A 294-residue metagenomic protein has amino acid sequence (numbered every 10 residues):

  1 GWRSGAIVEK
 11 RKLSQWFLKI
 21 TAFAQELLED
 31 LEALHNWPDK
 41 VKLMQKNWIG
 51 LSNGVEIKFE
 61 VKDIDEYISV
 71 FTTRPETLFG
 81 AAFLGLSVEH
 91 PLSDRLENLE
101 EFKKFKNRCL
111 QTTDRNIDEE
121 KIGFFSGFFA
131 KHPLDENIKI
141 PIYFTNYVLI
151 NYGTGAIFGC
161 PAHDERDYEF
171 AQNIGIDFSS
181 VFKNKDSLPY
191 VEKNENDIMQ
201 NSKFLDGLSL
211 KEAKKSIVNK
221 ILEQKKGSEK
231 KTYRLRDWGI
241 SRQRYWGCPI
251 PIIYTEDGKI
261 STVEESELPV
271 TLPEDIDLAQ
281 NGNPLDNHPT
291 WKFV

Functional and structural regions predicted by a protein language model:
G1-I68, A156-T290: Residue patterns forming the tRNA-binding/recognition surfaces of aminoacyl-tRNA synthetases and related DALR
S52-E56, A82, F125-F128: Short glycine-rich loop/turn motifs
V70, I140-I142, V263: Short capping micro-motif at the N-terminus of alpha-helices
L78-G80: Signature of extracytoplasmic/envelope-associated structural regions
G85-S87, T255: Short beta-strand-to-turn element immediately C-terminal to the catalytic PLP-Schiff-base lysine in fold type I
H90-D186: Catalytic alpha/beta core of large soluble enzyme barrels
V294: Active-site loop/lid in soluble adenylation, ligation, and acyl-transfer enzymes
